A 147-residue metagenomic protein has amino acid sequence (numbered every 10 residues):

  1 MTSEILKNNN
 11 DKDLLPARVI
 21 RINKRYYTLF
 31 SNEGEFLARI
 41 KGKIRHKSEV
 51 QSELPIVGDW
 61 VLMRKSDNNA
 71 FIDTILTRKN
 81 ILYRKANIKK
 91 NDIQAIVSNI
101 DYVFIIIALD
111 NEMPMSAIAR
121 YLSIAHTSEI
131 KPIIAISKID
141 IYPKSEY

Functional and structural regions predicted by a protein language model:
M1-M115: N-terminal accessory targeting/assembly segments
K90-Y147: Conserved C-terminal guanine-recognition region of P-loop GTPase G domains, centered on the G4
